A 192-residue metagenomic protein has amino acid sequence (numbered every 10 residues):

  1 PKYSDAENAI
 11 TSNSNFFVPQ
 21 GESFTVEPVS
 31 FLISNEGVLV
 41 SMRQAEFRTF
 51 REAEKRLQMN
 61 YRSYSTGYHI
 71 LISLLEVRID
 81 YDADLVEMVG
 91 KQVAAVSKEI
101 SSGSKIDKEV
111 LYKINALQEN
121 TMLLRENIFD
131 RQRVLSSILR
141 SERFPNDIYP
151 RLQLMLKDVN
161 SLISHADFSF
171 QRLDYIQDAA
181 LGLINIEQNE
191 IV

Functional and structural regions predicted by a protein language model:
P1-R62, E87, Q92, D130 (+2 more regions): Helix-boundary and N-terminal cytosolic regulatory elements
E36, S102-V192: Membrane-associated alpha-helical segments
F50, G67-Y68, D107, Q132: Alpha-helix initiation and N-capping motif
Q58-H69, S97-S104: Short, charge-rich amphipathic alpha-helices with coiled-coil/heptad character
S65-V93: Well-ordered alpha/beta subsegment
E76-I79, A94, K98-K108: Extended, Lys/Glu-rich alpha-helical coiled-coil stalks
A83, V89-G90, A94-V96, K108-Q118: Loop-centered beta-sheet repeat module
